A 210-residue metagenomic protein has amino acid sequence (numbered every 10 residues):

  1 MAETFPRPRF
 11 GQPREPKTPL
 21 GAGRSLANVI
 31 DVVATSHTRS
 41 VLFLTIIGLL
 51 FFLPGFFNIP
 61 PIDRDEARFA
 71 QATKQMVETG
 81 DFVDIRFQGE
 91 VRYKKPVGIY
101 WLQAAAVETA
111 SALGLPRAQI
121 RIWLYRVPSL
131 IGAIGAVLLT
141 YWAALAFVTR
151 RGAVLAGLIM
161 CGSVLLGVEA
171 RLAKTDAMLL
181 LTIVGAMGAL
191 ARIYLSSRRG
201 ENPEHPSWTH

Functional and structural regions predicted by a protein language model:
A2-H210: Membrane-integral, polyisoprenol-dependent glycosyltransferases of the GT-C/oligosaccharyltransferase superfamily
